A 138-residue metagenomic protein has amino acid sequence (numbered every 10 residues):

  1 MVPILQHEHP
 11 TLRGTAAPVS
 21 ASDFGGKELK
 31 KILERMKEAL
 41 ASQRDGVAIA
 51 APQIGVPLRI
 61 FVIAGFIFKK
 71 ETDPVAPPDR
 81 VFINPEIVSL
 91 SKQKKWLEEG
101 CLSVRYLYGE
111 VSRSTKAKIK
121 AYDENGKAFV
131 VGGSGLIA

Functional and structural regions predicted by a protein language model:
M1-A138: Positively charged
